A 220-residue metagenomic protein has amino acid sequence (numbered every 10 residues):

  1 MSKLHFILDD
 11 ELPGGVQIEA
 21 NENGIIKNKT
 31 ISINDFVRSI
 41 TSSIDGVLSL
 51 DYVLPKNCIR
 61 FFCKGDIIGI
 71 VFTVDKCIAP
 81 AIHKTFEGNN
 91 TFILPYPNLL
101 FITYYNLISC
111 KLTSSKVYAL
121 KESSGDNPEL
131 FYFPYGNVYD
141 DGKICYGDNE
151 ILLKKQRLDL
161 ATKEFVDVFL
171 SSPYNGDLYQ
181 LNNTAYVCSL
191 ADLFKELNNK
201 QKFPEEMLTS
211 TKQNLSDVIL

Functional and structural regions predicted by a protein language model:
S2-L152: Compact alpha/beta protein-protein interaction domains typified by the UBC
S2-L4, G125-L220: Domain-scale recognition of soluble eukaryotic interaction modules
